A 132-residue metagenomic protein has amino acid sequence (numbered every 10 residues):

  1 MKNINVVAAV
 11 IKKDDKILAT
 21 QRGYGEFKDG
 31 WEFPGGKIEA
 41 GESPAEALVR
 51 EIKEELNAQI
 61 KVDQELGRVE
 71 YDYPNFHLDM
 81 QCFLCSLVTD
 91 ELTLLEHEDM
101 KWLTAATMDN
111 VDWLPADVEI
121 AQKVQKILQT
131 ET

Functional and structural regions predicted by a protein language model:
M1, Q125-T132: Generic C-terminal helix-cap and adjacent flexible tail
M1-I17, K37: Conserved N-terminal beta-strand and adjoining loop/helix that marks the start of the Nudix/MutT-like hydrolase domain
N5-V7, D15, L78-Q81, E98: Change "...and in nucleic-acid phosphodiester-cleaving endonucleases..." to "...and in nucleic-acid processing enzymes
I11-K12, A19, C85-L87, W102: Conserved hydrophobic "DFG−1" position in protein kinase catalytic cores
E26-G30: A conserved beta-turn-beta hairpin within the catalytic core of GNAT-like acetyltransferases that forms part
F33-E65, T104: The catalytic Nudix box helix
Q59, V69-E91, K101: Active-site-adjacent beta-strand/loop module that shapes the phosphate/pyrophosphate-binding cleft
L84, T93-V124: NUDIX/MutT-family hydrolases
